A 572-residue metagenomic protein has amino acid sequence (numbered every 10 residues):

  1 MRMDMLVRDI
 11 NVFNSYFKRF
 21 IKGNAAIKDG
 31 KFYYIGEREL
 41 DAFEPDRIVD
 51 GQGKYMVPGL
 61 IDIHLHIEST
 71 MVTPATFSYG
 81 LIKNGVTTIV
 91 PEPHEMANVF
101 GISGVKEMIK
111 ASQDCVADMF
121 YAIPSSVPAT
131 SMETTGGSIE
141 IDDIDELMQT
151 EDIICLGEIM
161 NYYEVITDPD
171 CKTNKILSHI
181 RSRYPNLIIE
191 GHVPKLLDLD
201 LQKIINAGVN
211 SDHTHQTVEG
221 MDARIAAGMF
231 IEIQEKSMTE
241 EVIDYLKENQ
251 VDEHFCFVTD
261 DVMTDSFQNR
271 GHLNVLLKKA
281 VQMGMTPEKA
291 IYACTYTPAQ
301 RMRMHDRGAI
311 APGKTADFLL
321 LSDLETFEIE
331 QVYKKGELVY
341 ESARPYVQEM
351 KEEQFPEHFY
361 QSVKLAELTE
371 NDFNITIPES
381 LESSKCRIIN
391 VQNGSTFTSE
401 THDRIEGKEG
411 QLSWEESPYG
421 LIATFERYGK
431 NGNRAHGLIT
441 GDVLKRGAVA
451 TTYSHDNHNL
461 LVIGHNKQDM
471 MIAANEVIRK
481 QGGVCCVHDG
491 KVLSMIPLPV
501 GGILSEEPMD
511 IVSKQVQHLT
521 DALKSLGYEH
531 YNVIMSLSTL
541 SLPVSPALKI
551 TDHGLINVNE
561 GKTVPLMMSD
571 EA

Functional and structural regions predicted by a protein language model:
M1-G23, I27-Y33, R38, I82-K83 (+2 more regions): Active-site microenvironment of metallo-dependent hydrolases
D4-M5, D46-R47, T87-I89, A117-F120 (+11 more regions): Structural motif
R38, A42-F43, I48-D114, Q468: Metal-associated gating/positioning segment near the N- to mid-region
V57-H64, P91-H94, A122, G157 (+3 more regions): Active-site neighborhood of phospho(di)ester-bond hydrolases with catalytic His/Asp-centered motifs
S78-I188, V492-P497: Divalent-metal coordination cores built from histidine and acidic residues
P93-M96, P124-S125, N161, P194-K195 (+5 more regions): Short, ordered loop/turn segments at secondary-structure junctions
F100-G104, T130-G136, T167-C171, D200-I204 (+9 more regions): Short acidic, glycine/serine/threonine-rich loops at helix termini
S138-G157, E164-F257, Q268-Q282, K289: Histidine/acidic residue-rich metal-binding segments in metalloenzymes
